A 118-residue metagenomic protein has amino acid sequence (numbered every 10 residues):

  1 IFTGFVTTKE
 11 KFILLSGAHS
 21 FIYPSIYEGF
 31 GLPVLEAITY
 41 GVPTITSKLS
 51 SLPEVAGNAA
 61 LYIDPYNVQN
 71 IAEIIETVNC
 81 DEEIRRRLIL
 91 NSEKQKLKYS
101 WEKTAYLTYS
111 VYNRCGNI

Functional and structural regions predicted by a protein language model:
I1-T7, L14, L61-Y62: Active-site donor-binding acidic/aromatic loop of nucleotide-activated sugar and phosphosugar transferases involved
F5, I13-L32, V42-P43: Acidic donor-binding loop of glycosyltransferase active sites
I26, T39-A56, P65-V68: Short glycine-rich donor-binding/catalytic loop of glycosyltransferases that coordinates the nucleotide-sugar
G29-P33, K48, S100: Active-site helix-initiating loop/hinge in glycosyltransferases
L61-V68, T77-E82: Conserved acidic donor-binding segment of nucleotide-sugar-dependent glycosyltransferases
I84-K98, Y106-S110, R114: A short, well-ordered alpha-helix in the C-terminal region of glycosyltransferases
